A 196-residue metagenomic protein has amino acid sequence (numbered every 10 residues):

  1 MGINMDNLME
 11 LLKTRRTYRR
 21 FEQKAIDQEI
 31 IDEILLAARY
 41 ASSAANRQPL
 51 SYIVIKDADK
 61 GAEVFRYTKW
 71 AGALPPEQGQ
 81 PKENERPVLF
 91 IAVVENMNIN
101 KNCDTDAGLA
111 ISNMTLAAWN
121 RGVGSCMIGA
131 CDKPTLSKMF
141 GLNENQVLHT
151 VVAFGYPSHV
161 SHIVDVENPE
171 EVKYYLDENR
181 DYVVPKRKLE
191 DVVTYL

Functional and structural regions predicted by a protein language model:
M1-L196: Acidic, surface-exposed loops and disordered segments
